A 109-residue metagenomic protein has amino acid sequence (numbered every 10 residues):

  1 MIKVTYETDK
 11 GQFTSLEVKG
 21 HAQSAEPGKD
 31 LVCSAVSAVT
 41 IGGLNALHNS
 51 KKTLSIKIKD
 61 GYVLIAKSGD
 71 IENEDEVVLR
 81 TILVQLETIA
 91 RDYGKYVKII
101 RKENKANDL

Functional and structural regions predicted by a protein language model:
M1-L31, I41-L109: N-terminal intrinsically disordered, cationic/polar leader segments that include organellar targeting peptides
V36-S37: Gly/Ser/Thr-rich active-site loops/lids in small-molecule metabolic enzymes that frequently grip phosphoryl groups
